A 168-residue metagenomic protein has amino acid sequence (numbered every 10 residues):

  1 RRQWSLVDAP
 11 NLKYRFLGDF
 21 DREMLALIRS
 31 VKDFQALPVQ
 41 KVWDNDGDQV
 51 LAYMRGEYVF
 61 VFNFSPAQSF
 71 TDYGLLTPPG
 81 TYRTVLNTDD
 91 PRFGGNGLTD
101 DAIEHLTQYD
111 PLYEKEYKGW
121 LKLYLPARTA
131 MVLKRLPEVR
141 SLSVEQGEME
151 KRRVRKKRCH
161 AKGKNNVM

Functional and structural regions predicted by a protein language model:
R1-M168: Carbohydrate-interacting/catalytic domains
